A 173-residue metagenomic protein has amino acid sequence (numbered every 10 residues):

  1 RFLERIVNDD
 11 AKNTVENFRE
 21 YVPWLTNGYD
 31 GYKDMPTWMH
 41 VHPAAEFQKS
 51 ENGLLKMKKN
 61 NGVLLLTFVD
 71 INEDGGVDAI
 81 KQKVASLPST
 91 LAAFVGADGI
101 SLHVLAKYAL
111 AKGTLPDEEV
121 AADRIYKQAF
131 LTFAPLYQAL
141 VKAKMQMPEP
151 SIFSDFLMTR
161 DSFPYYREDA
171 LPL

Functional and structural regions predicted by a protein language model:
R1-I100, A109-I125: Signature for HUH/AEP ssDNA processing cores
K81-A85, L105, F130-A134: Short, well-ordered alpha-helical packing segments
I100-K107, F156: A generic structural motif
A106-A109, P172: Generic preference for flexible, low-structure residues
E118, A134-L173: Catalytic "initiation/cleavage/transfer" segments centered on a nucleophilic residue and adjacent nucleic-acid-engaging
A121-Y137: Short secondary-structure subsegments characteristic of cysteine-rich extracellular domains
